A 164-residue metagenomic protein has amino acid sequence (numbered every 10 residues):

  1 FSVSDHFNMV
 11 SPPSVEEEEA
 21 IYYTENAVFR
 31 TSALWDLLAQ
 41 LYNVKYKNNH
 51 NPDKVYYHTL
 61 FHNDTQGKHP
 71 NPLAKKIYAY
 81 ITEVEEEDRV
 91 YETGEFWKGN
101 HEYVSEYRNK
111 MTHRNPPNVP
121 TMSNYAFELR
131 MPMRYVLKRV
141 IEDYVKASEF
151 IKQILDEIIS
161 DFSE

Functional and structural regions predicted by a protein language model:
F1-T24: Charged alpha-helical initiation segments
E18-Y22, Q40, V44-E164: Acidic, Ser/Thr/Gly/Pro-rich intrinsically disordered interaction regions
Y23-T31: Extended HEAT/HEAT-like alpha-solenoid repeat tracts in very large eukaryotic scaffold/adaptor proteins
L34: Short, positively charged
